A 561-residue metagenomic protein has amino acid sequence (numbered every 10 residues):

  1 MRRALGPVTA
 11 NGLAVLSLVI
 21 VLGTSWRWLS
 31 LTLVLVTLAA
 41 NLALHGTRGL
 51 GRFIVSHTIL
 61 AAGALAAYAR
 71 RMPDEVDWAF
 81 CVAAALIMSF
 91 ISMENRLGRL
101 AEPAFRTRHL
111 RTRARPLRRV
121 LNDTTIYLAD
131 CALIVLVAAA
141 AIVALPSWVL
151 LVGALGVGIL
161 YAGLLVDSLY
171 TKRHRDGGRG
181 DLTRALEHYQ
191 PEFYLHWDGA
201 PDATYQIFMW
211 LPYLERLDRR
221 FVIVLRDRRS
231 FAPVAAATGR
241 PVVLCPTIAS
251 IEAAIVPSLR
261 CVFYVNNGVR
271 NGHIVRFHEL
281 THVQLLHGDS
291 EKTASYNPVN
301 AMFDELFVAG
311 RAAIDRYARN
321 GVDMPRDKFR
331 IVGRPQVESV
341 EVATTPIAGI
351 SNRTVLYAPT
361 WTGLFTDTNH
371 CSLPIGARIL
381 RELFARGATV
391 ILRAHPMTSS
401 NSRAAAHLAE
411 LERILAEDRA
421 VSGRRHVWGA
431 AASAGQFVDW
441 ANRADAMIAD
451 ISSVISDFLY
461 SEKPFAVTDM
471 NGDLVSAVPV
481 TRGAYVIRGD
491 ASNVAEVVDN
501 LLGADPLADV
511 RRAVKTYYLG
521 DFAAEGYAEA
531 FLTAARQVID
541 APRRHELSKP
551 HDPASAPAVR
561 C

Functional and structural regions predicted by a protein language model:
R2-E75, A79-E252, S548-C561: N-terminal pre-catalytic "stem/leader" segment of glycosyltransferase-like enzymes
M72, Y194-V337: Active-site and donor-binding regions of nucleotide-sugar-utilizing enzymes
A154-G177, M302-C371: A nucleotide-sugar donor-handling region in carbohydrate enzymes
P201-L217, E338-I414, G520-E529, H551 (+1 more regions): Conserved catalytic-core segment of nucleotide-activated headgroup transferases in glycan assembly
P241-S250, R330-G333, R425-A432, G483-G503: Short acidic-hydrophobic, aromatic-tinged amphipathic segments that line or gate anion-handling sites
A406-S456: Donor nucleotide-activated moiety binding/catalytic core segment of transferases that use nucleotide-activated donors
S453-L519: Catalytic binding pocket for nucleotide-activated donors in carbohydrate/polymer assembly enzymes
L502-C561: C-terminal amphipathic helix plus adjacent low-complexity, charged tail appended to glycosyltransferase catalytic
